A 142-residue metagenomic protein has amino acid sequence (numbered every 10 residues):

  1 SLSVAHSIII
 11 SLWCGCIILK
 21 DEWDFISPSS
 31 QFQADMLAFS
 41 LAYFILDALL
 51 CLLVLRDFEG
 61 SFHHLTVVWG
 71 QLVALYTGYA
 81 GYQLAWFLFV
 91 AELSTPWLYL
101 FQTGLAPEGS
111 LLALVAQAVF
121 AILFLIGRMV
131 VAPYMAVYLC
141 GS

Functional and structural regions predicted by a protein language model:
S1-V90, Q102-S142: Membrane-helix and juxtamembrane interface regions of eukaryotic multi-pass membrane proteins
S94-L100: Alpha-helical transmembrane segments of secretory-pathway, organelle, and plasma-membrane proteins
